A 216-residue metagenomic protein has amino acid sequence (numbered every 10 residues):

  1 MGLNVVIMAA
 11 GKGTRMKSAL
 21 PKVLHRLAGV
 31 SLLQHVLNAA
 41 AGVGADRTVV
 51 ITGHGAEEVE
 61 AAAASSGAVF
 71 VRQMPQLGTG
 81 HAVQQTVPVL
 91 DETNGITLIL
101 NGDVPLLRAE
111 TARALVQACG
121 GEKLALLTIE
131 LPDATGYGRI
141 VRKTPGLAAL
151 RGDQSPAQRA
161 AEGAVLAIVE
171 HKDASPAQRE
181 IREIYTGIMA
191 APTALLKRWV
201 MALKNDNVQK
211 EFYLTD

Functional and structural regions predicted by a protein language model:
M1-S18: N-terminal nucleotide-binding beta1-loop-alpha1 segment
G2, V30-Q117, A148-A157: Conserved N-terminal catalytic core of the sugar/cofactor nucleotidyltransferase
A9, T52, N101, T128-I129: Short beta-strand/turn micro-motifs composed of small residues that flank or help shape donor/cofactor-binding pockets
L20-R26, R72, L203-D206: Short glycine-enriched, charge-decorated loop/helix-capping segments at active-site entrances that position
R26, L106, A190: Short aromatic/basic micro-patch
E110-T135: Conserved donor-nucleotide/metal-binding helix-loop-beta segment in metal-dependent transferases, i.e., the alpha-helix
A134-P145: Extended acidic/charged loop-beta regions that coordinate divalent cations and stabilize anionic phosphate/carboxylate
A160-D216: Catalytic-core segments of class I nucleotidyltransferases/pyrophosphorylases that form NMP-activated intermediates
